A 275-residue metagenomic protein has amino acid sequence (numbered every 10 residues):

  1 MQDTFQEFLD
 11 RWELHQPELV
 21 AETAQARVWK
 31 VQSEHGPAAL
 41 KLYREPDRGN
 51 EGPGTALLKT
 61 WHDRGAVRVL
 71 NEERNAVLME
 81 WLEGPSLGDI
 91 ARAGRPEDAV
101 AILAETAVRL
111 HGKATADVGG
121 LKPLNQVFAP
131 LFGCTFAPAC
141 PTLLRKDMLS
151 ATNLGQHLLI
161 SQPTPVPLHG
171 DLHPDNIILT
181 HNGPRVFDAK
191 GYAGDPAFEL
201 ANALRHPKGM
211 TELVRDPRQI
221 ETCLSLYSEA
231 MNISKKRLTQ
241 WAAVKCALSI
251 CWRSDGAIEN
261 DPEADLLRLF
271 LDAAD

Functional and structural regions predicted by a protein language model:
M1-A66, T180, L266, F270-D275: Conserved NTP-binding catalytic cores of kinases and kinase-like/nucleotidyltransferase enzymes across multiple kinase
M1-Q6, G112-G170, T180, E229: An alpha-helical support segment within catalytic cores of ATP-dependent transferases
T23-A24, E72-R74, A243: Short Gly/Ser/Thr- and Asp/Glu-enriched loop/turn motifs at secondary-structure junctions
R27-Q32, N153-F198: Active-site acidic catalytic loop and adjacent metal/ATP-binding pocket of ATP-dependent phosphoryl transfer enzymes
G36-E80, P85-L110: A conserved alpha-helical element in kinase catalytic cores
E45, A76-P96, G112-T115, A129-C140 (+1 more regions): A glycine-centered beta->alpha junction motif in the catalytic cores of kinase/phosphotransferase enzymes
D47, V214-D275: Helix-rich C-terminal or lid/interface subdomains of diverse kinases
L179-S225, E229-N232, L266, F270-L271: Active-site Asp-x-Gly
